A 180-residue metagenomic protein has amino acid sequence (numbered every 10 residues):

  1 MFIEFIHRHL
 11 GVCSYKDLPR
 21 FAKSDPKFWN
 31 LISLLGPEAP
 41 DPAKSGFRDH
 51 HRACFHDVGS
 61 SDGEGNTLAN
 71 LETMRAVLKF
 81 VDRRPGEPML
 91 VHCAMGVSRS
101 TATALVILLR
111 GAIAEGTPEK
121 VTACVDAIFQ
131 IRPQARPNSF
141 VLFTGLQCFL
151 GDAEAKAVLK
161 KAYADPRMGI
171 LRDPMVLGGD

Functional and structural regions predicted by a protein language model:
M1-I3, N30, D49-V58, R167-D180: Intrinsically disordered, low-complexity regulatory segments that flank or lie outside the structured catalytic cores
M1-R48: Glycine-rich, flexible N-terminal cofactor/catalytic loop recognition
L35-G36, F55, M95: Glycine-rich His-Gly loop
P40-P42, S61, S98-A102: Short catalytic/ligand-binding loop motif for oxyanion handling, primarily in non-cytosolic enzymes, centered on
H51-L90, T117-A123: Helix-loop module immediately N-terminal to the HCX5R catalytic loop in PTP-like cysteine phosphatase domains
T73-V77, R99-A104, C124, V141: Amphipathic alpha-helical interface surfaces
V81-G111: Catalytic cysteine-centered active loop of the rhodanese-like fold, especially the PTP/DSP P-loop
R83-P88, L109-D180: PTP/DSP superfamily signal
